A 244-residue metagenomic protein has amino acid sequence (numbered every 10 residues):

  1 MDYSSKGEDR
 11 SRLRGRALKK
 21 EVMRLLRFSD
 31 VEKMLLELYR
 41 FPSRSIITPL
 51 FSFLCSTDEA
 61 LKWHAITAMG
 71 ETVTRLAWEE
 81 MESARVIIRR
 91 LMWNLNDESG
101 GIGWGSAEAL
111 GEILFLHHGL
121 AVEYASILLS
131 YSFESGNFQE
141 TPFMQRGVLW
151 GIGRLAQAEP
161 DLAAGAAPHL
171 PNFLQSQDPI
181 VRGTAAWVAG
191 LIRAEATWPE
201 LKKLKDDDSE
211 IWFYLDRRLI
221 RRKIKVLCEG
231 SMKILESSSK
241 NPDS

Functional and structural regions predicted by a protein language model:
D2-K19, F41-F53, R75-M92, G119-F133 (+3 more regions): Amphipathic alpha-helical scaffolding segments comprising HEAT/armadillo-like alpha-solenoid repeats
R27, G70-T74, G111-E112, L149 (+4 more regions): Structural signature of alpha-helical solenoid repeat scaffolds
E32-L35, F51, I66, A107 (+7 more regions): Hydrophobic core positions within HEAT/HEAT-like alpha-solenoid repeats
S52, E59-R75, R89, G105-I113: Non-membrane alpha-helical segments in proteins
T57-E59, E98-G100, G136-T141, Q177-D178 (+1 more regions): Short inter-helical turns and helix N-cap capping residues of alpha-solenoid HEAT/ARM repeat scaffolds
A125-E159: Histidine/lysine/aspartate-rich catalytic loop segments that bind and position anionic ligands
A186-D243: Long, ordered, amphipathic alpha-helical scaffolds
